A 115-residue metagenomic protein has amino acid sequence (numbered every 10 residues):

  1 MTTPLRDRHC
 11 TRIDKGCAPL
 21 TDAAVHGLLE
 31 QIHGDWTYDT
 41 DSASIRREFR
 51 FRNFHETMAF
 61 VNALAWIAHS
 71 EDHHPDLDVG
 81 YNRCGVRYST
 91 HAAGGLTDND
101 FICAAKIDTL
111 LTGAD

Functional and structural regions predicted by a protein language model:
M1-C84, S89-D115: Long, contiguous binding/interaction regions
